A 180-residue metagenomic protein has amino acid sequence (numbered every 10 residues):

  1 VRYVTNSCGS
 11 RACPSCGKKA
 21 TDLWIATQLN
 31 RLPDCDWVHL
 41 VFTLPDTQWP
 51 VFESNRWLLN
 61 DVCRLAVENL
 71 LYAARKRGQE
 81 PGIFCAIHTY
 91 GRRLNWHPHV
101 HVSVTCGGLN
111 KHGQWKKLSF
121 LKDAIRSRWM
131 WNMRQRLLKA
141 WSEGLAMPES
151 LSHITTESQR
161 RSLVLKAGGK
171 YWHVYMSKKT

Functional and structural regions predicted by a protein language model:
V1-T180: Beta->alpha loop/short-helix hinge microenvironment recognizer with preference for catalytic Tyr/His contexts
